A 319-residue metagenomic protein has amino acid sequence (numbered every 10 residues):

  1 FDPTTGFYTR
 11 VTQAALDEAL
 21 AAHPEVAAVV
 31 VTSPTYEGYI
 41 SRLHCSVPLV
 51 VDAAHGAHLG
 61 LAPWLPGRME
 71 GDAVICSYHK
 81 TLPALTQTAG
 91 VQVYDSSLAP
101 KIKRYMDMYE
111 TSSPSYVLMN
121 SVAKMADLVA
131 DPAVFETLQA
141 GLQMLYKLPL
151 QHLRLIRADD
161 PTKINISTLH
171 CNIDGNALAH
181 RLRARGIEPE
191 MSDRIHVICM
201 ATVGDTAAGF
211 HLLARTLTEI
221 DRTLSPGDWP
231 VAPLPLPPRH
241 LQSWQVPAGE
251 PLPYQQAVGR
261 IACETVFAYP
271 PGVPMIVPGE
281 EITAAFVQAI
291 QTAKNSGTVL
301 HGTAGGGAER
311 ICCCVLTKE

Functional and structural regions predicted by a protein language model:
F1-R154: Conserved PLP-enzyme active-site core in the AAT-like
V31, V91-V93, I166, A201 (+1 more regions): Hydrophobic side chains in beta-strands
Y36, H79-T81, D95-L98, P114 (+5 more regions): Short, glycine-/Ser/Thr-/acidic-enriched flexible segments
C45, C76, C171, C199 (+2 more regions): Generic recognition of cysteine residues
T86-G90, N176-A179, A184-E188, I311-V315: C-terminal extensions
L150-E280, A284-G302, G306: Conserved C-terminal alpha-helix-loop-beta "cap" of PLP-dependent enzymes that closes/shapes the active-site mouth
V299-E319: Charge-dense polyanion-binding interfaces
